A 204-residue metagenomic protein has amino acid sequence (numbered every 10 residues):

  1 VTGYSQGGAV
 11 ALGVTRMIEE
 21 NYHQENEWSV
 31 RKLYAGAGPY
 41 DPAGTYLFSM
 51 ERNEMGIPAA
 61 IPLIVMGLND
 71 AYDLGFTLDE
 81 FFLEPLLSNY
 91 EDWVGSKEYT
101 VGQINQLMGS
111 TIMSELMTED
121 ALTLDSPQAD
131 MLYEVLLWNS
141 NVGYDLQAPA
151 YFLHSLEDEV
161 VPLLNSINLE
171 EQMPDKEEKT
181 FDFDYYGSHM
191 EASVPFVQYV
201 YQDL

Functional and structural regions predicted by a protein language model:
V1-G56: Primarily recognizes the serine-hydrolase "nucleophile elbow" in alpha/beta-hydrolase and SGNH/GDSL folds
V14-N21, G36, N139, Q172 (+3 more regions): Structured segments of extracytoplasmic/periplasmic soluble domains in secreted or envelope-associated proteins
Y22-E27, L137-L146: Surface-exposed acidic, glycine-flexible loop patches that form ligand/cofactor-binding and adhesion interfaces
E27-K32, L146-P149, D175-K179: Loop/turn elements at helix/coil->beta-strand transitions in domains of secreted/extracellular proteins
G36-G143: Accessory cap/linker subdomain of secreted extracellular hydrolases
P42, L156-P162: Acidic catalytic loop of the alpha/beta-hydrolase fold
L47, Q128, Y133-V135, V160 (+1 more regions): C-terminal catalytic histidine-bearing segment of alpha/beta-hydrolase fold enzymes
L146, Y151-D158: Short beta-strand/loop motif that positions the catalytic acidic residue of the alpha/beta-hydrolase fold
